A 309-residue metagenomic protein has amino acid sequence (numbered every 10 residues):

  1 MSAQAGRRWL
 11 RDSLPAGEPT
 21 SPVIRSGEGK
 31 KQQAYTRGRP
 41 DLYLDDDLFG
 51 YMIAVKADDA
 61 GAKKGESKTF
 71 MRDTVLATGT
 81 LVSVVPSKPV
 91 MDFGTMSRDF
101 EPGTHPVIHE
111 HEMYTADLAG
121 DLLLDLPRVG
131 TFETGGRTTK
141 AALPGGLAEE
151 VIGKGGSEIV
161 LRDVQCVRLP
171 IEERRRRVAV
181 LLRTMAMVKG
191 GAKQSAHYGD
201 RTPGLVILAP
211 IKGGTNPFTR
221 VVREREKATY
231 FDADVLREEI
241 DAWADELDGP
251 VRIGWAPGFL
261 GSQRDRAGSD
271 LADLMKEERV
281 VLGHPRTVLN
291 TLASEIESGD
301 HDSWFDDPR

Functional and structural regions predicted by a protein language model:
M1-R309: RNA-binding basic/glycine-rich loop and surface signature characteristic of RAMP-family CRISPR effectors
